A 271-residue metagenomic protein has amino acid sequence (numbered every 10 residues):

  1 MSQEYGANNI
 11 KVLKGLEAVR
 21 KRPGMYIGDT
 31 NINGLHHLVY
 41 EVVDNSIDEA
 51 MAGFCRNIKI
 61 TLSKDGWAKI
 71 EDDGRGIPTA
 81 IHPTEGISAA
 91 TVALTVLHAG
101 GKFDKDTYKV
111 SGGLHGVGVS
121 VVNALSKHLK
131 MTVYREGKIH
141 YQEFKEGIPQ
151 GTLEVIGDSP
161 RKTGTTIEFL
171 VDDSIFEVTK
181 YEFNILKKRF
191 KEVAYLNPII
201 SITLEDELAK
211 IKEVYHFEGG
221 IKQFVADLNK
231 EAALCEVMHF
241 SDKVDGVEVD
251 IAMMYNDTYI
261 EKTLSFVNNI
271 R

Functional and structural regions predicted by a protein language model:
M1-V43, V92: Bergerat-fold GHKL ATPase/HATPase_c domain
S2-N8, G66-A89, G100-F224: GHKL-type ATPase core
K11-R20, S63-K64, E71, G157-E168 (+1 more regions): Flexible hinge/switch segments at interdomain interfaces of large molecular machines
Y26-N33, P78-T84, F176, I270-R271: Flexible beta-alpha connector loops of hexameric P-loop NTPases
I27-D29, T107-K109, L114, I260-R271: Short, conserved non-catalytic motifs in the polymerase core
N33-I58, G118-L125: Conserved ATP-binding N-box helix of the HATPase_c
N57-D65: Short beta-strand/loop element within the Bergerat-fold HATPase_c
N184, E192-V193, I199, T203-R271: GHKL/Histidine-kinase-like ATPase module
